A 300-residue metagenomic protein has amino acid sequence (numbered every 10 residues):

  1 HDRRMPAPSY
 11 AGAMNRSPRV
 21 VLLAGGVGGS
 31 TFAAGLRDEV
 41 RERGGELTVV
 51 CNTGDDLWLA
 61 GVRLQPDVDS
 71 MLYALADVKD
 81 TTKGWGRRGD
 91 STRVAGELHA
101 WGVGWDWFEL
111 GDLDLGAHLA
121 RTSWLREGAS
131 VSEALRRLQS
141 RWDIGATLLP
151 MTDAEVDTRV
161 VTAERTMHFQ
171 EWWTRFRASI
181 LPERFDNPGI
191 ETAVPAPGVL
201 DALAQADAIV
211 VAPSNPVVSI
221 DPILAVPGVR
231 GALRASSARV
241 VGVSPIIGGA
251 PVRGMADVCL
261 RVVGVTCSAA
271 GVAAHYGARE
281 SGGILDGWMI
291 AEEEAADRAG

Functional and structural regions predicted by a protein language model:
N15-V20: Extreme N-terminal starter segment of soluble prokaryotic enzymes
G28-A33, S219-P222: Short glycine/serine/threonine-rich phosphate/pyrophosphate-binding segments that cradle anionic phosphate groups
F32-G45: A short, Lys/Arg-enriched amphipathic alpha-helix followed by its capping loop at the start of a domain
G44-G45, S236-V240, L285: A short helix->loop->beta-strand "cap" motif at the edges of active sites that frequently abuts
C51-N187: Electropositive, gly/pro-rich neighborhoods at or near active sites that engage anionic ligands
I144-T147, T158-G231: Internal active-site segments that recognize and position negatively charged phosphoryl groups and nucleotide moieties
L224-T266: Redox- and metal-dependent alpha/beta enzyme cores, enriched for Fe-S-associated oxidoreductases and cofactor-handling
G254-G300: C-terminal functional extensions of proteins
